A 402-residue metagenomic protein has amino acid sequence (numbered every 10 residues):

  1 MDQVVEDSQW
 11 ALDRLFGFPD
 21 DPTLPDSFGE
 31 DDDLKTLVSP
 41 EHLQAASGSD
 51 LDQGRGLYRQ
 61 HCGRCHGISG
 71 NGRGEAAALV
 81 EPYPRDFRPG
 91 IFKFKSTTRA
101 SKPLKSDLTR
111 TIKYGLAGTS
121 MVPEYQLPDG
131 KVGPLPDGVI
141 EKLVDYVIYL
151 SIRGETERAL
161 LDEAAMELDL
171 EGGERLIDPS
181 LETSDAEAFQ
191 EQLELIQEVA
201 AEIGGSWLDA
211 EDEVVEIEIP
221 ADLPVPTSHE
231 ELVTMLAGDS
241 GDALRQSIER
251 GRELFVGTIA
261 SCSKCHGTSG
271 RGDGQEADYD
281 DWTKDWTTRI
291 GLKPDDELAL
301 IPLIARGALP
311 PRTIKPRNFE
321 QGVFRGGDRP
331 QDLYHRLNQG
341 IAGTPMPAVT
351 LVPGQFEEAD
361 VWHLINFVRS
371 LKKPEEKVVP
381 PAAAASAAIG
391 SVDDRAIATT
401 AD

Functional and structural regions predicted by a protein language model:
M1-L57, E163-E167, G173-Q192, I196-G257 (+4 more regions): Electrostatic cytochrome c docking/interface patches
D2-L15, A78-I148, T183-E211, V215-A221 (+2 more regions): Extracytoplasmic electron-transfer domains, predominantly the class I c-type cytochrome c fold
S47-I68, A243-T268, Q275-L292, L364 (+1 more regions): Sequence/structural segment immediately N-terminal to covalent heme-attachment motifs in c-type and related
G48-D52, G56, R99-P103, G133-G138 (+3 more regions): Soluble non-cytosolic domains of exported or imported proteins
H61-S69, G115-T119, V147-R158, T258-C262 (+3 more regions): A generic secondary-structure signal for well-formed alpha-helical elements
G72-A76, L127-G130, E157-M166, V379-A383: Short, glycine/acidic-rich hinge or "gate" loops at secondary-structure transitions that mediate conformational
R73-G74, G272-Q275: Short Cys/His-rich "knuckle" micro-motifs
V392-D402: Long, low-complexity, intrinsically disordered segments
